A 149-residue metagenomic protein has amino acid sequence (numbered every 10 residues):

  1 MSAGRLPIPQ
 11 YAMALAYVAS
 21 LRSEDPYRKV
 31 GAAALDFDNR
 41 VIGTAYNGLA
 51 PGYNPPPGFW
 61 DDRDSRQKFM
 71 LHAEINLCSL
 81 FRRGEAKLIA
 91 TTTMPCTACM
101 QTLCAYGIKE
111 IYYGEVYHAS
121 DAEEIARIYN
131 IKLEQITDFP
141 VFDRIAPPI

Functional and structural regions predicted by a protein language model:
M1-I149: Zinc-dependent deaminase catalytic domain
